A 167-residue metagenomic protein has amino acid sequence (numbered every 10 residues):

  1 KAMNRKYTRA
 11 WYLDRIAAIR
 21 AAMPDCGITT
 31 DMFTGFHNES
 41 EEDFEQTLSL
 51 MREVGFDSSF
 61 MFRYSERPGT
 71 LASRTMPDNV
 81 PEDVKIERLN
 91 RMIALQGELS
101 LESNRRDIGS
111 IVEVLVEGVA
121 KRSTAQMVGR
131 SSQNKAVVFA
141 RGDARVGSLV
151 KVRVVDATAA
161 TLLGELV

Functional and structural regions predicted by a protein language model:
K1-S58, Y64, P68-V84: Conserved non-cysteine loop/helix-boundary elements of the Radical SAM core domain that shape
A72-V167: Terminal RNA-binding accessory module
